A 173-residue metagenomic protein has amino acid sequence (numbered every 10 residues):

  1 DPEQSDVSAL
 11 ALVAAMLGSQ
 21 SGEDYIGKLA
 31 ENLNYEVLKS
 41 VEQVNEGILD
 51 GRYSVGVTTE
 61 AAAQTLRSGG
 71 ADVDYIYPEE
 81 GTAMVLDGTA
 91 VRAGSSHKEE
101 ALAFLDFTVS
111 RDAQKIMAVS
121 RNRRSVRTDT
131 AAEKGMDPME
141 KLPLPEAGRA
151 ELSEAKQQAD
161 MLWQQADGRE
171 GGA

Functional and structural regions predicted by a protein language model:
D1-R52: Extracytoplasmic ligand-binding site segments that recognize negatively charged/polar headgroups
E3-Q4, F107-T130: Periplasmic-binding protein-like
M16-L17, V85-H97, I116-M117: A bilobed periplasmic-binding-protein/Venus flytrap-type ligand-binding module shared by bacterial periplasmic
G27-A30, V37-L38, G69-A93: Periplasmic-binding protein-like
V44-N45, A62-A63, A101, A113: Short, hydrophobic alpha-helical packing/hinge segments within bilobed ligand-binding/sensory domains
S54-D72: A ligand-binding cleft/hinge motif common to bilobed small-molecule-binding domains
F104: Substrate/cofactor-recognition hotspot
A132-A173: Extracellular/periplasmic bilobal clamshell ligand-binding domains
